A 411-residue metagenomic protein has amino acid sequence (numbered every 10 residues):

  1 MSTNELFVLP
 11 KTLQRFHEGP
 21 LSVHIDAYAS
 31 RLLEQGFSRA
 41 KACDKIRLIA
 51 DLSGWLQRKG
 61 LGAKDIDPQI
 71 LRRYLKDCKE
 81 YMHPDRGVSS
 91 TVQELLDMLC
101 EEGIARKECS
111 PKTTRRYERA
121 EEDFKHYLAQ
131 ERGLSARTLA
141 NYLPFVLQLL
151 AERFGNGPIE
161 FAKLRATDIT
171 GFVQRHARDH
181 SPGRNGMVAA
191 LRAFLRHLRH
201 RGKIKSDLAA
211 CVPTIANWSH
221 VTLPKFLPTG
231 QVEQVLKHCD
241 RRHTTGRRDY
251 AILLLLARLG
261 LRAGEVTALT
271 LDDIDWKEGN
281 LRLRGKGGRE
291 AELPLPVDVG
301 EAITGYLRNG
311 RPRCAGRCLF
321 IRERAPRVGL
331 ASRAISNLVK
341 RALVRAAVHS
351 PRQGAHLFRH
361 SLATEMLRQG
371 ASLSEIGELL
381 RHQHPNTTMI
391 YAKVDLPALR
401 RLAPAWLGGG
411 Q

Functional and structural regions predicted by a protein language model:
M1-Q411: Conserved catalytic core of the tyrosine transesterase superfamily
